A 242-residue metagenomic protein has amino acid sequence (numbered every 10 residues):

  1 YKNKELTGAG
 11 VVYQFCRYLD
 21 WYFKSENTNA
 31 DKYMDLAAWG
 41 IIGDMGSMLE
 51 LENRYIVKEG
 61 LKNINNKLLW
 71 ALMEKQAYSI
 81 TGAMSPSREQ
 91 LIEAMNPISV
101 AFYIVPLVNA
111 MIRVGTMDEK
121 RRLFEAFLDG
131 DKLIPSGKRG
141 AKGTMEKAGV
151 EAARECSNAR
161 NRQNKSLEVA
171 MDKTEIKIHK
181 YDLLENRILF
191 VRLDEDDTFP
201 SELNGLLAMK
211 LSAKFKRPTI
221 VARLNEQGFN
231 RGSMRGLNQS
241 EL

Functional and structural regions predicted by a protein language model:
Y1, V11-Q14, D20, K67: A short, charged helix-loop
Y1-V11, N29-D31: Hydrophobic, small-residue-rich alpha-helical packing segments that form membrane-like cores
T7-G10, Q14, L36, I41: Acidic, glycine-enriched active-site microenvironments
V11-F15, I56-E59: Alpha-helical scaffold elements adjacent to nucleotide-binding pockets in ATP/GTP-utilizing enzyme cores
D20-L242: Hydrophobic helix-and-loop "lid/oligomerization" segment in the mid-to-C-terminal part of catalytic domains
